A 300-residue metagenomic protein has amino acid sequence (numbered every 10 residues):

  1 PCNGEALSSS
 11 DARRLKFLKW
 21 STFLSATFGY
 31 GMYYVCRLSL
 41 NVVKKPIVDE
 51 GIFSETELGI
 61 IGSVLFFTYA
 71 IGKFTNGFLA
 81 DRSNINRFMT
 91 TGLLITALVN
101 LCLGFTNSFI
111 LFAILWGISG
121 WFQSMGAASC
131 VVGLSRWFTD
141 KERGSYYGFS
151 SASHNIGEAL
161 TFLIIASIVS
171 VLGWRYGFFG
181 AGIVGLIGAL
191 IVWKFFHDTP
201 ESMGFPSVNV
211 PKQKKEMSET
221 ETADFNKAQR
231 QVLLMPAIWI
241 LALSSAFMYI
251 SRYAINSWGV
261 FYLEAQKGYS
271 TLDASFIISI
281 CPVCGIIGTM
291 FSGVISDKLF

Functional and structural regions predicted by a protein language model:
S8-L15, M203-I240, Q266: Juxtamembrane intracellular "pre-TM" segments in multi-pass secondary transporters
S21-E55, I255-V260: Extracytoplasmic
L38, F66-F74, E158-A159, P282-M290: Residue-level signature of mid-helix packing/kink "hotspots" within the transmembrane helices of 12-pass Major
L40-N41, M235-M290: Extracytoplasmic gate region of multi-pass secondary transporters
I71-I110: Conserved MFS/SLC helix-loop-helix module at the cytosolic interface between two early adjacent transmembrane helices
S108-W116, I240-L241: Short hydrophobic/alpha-helical segments at membrane-entry points of transmembrane helices in Major Facilitator
L115-I156: Cytoplasmic helix-loop-helix junction between adjacent transmembrane helices in 12-TM secondary transporters
S150-E201: Helix-loop-helix hairpin linking two adjacent transmembrane segments in secondary transporters
